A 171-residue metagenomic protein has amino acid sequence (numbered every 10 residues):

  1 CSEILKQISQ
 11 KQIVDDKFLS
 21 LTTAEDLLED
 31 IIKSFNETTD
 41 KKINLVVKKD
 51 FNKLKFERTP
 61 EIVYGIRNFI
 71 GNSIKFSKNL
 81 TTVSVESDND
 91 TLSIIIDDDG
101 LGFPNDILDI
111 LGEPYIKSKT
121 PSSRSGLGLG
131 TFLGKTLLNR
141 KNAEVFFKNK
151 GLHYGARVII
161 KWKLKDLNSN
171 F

Functional and structural regions predicted by a protein language model:
C1-K48: Conserved DHp (HisKA) dimerization/phosphotransfer helix of two-component histidine kinases, i.e., the long coiled-coil
V46-G65: Conserved short strand/loop->alpha-helix "switch" segment adjacent to the catalytic nucleotide/phosphoryl-transfer site
T59-T81: Conserved ATP-binding N-box helix of the HATPase_c
L80-D90: Short beta-strand/loop element within the Bergerat-fold HATPase_c
D98: Acidic ATP/Mg2+-coordinating residue in the GHKL
F103-I116: Short conserved segment of the HATPase_c
L133-N142: Conserved glycine-/histidine-rich ATP-lid loop and adjacent helix of the Bergerat-fold HATPase_c
K141-K150: Glycine-rich ATP-binding loops of the HATPase_c
